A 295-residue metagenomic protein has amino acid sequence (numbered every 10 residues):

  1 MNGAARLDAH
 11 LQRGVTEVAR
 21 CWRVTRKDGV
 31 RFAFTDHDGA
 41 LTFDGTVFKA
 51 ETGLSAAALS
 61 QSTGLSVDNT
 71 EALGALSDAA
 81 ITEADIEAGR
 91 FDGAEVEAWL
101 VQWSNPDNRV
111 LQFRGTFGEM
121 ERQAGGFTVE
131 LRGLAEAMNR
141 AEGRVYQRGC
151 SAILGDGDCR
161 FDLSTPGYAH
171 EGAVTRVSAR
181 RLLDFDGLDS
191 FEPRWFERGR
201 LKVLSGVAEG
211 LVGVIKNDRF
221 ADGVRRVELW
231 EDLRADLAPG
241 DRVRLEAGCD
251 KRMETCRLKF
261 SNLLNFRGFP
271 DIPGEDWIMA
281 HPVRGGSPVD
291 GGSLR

Functional and structural regions predicted by a protein language model:
M1-R295: Interface-prone segments of viral and bacterial extracellular assemblies
